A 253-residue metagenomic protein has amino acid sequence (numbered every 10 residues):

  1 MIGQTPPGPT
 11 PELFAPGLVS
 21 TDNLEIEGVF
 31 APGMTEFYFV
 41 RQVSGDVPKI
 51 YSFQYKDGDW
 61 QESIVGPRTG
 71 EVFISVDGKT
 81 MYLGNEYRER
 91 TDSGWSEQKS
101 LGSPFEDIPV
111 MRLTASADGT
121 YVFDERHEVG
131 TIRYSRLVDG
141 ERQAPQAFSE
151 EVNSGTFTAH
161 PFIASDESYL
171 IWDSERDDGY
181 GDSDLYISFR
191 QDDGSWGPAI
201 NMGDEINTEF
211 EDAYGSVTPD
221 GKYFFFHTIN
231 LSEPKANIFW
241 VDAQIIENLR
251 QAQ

Functional and structural regions predicted by a protein language model:
M1-Q253: Short, conserved micro-motifs composed of acidic
